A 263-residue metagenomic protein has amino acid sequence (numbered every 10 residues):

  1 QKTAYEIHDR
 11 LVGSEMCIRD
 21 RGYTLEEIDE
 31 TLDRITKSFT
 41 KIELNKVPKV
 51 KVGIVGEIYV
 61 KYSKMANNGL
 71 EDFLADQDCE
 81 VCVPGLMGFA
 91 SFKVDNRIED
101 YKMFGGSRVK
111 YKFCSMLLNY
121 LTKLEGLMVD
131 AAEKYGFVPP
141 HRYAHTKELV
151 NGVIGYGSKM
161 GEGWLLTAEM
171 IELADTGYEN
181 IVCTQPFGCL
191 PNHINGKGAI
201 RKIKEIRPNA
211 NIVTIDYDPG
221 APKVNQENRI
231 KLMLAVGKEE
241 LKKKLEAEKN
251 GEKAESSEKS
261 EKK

Functional and structural regions predicted by a protein language model:
K2-G13, I18: Single conserved hydrophobic/aromatic residue that forms the stacking wall/gate of nucleotide- or nucleobase-binding
R19-L32, A144-W164, T184-F187: Acidic/glycine-enriched edge-of-secondary-structure segments
D29-D76, C82-V83, A90: Loop-centered beta-sheet repeat module
R34-T40, S158-T176, N195-A199: A short, acidic, amphipathic alpha-helical segment used as a generic capping/interface helix at domain edges
Y59-Y62, F89-D95, G157, G188-H193 (+1 more regions): Flexible loop/turn segments at secondary-structure boundaries
M65-E169: Redox- and metal-dependent alpha/beta enzyme cores, enriched for Fe-S-associated oxidoreductases and cofactor-handling
K197-K263: Peripheral docking tails and interdomain loops at the edges of cofactor- or intermediate-handling domains
